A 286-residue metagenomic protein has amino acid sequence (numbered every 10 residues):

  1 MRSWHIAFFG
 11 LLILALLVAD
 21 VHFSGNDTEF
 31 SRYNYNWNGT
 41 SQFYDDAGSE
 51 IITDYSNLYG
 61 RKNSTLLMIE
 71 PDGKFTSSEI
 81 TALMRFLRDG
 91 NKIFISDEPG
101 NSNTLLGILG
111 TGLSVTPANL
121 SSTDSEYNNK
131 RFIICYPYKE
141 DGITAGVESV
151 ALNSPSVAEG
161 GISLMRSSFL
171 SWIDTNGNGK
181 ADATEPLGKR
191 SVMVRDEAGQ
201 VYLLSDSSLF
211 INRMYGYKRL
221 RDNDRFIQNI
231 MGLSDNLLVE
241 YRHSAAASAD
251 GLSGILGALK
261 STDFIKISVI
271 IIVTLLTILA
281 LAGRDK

Functional and structural regions predicted by a protein language model:
M1-K286: Short, surface-exposed patches at the edges or C-terminal ends of soluble domains, predominantly
